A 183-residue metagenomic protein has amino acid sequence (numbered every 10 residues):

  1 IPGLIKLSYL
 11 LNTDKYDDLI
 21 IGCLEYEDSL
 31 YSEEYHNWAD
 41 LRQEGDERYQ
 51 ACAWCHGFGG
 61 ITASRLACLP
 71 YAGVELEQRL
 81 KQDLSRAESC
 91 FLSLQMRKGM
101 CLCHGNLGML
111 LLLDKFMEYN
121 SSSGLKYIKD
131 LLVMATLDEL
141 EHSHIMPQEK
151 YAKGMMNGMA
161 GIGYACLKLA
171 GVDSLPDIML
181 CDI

Functional and structural regions predicted by a protein language model:
I1-I183: Glycan-recognition and catalytic cores of secretory/periplasmic carbohydrate-active enzymes
